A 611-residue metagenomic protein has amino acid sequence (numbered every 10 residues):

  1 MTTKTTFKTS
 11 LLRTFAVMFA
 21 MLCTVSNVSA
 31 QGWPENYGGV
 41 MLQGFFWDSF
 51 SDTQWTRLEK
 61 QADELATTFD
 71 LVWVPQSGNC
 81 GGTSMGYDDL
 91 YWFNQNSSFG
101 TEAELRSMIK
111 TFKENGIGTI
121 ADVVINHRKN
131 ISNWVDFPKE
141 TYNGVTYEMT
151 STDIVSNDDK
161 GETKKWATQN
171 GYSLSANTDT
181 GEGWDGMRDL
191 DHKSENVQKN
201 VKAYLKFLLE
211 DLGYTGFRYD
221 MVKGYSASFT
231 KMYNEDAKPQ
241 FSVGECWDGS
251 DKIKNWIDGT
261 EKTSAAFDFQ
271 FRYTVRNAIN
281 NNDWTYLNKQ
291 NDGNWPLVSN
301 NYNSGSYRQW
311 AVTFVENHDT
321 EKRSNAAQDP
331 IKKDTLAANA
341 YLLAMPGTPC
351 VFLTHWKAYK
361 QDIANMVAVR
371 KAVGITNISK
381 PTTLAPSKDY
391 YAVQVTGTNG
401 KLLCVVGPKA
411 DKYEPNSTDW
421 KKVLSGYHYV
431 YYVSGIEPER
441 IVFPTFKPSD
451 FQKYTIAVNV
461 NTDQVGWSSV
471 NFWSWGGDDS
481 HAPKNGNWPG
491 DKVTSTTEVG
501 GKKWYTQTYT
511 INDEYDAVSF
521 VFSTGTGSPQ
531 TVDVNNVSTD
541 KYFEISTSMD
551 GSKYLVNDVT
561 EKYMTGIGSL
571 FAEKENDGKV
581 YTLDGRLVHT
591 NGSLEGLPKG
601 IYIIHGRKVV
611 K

Functional and structural regions predicted by a protein language model:
T2-A16: Bacterial N-terminal signal peptides that target proteins for export
L22, T565-K611: C-terminal outer-membrane/trafficking sorting elements
V25-A30: Sec/Tat signal peptide C-region and signal peptidase I cleavage site
Q31-Q54, G183-D189, K193-S194, A457-W475: Boundary/entry segment of secreted carbohydrate-active catalytic domains
Q31-W47, R57-A66, Q76-G78, G82-D88 (+3 more regions): Active-site-proximal helices and loops of the catalytic beta/alpha 8
T83-N94, H127-S173, E235-D236: Aromatic- and acidic-residue-enriched segments that line the glycan-binding/catalytic groove of carbohydrate-active
T101-G144: Substrate-binding cleft of carbohydrate-active enzyme catalytic domains
Q464-D513, G525-N535: Aromatic-rich carbohydrate-binding modules that target alpha-glucans
